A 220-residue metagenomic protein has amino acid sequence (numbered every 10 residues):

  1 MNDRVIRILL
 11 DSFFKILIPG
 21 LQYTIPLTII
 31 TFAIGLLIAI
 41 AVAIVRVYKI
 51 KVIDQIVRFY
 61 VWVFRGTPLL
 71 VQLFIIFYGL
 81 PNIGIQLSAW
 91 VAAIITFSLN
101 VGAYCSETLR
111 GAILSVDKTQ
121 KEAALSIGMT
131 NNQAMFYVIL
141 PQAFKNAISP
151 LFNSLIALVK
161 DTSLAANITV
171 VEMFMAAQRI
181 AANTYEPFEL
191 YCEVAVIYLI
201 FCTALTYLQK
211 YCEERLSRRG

Functional and structural regions predicted by a protein language model:
M1-G220: Transmembrane alpha-helices and adjacent helix-loop boundaries
